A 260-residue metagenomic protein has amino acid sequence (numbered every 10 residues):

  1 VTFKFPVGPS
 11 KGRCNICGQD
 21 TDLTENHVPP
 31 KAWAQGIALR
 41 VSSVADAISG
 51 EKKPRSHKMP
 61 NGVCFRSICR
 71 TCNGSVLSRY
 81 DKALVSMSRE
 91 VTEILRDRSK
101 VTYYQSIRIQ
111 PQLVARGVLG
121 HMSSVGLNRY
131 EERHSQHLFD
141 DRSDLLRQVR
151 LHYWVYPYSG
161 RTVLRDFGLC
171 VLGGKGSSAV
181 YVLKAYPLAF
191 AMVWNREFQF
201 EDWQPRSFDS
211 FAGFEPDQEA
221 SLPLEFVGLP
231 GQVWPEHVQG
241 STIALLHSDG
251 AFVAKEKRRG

Functional and structural regions predicted by a protein language model:
V1-D81: An N-terminal structural lobe/cap that precedes and organizes the functional/catalytic core across diverse proteins
V1-V7, S56-R133: Catalytic cores of phosphodiester-bond-cleaving enzymes
C14-C17, V118, L183, F190-M192: Generic structural hydrophobic/aromatic packing signal, biased to beta-strands
I37-V41, T92-R96, D141: Short amphipathic alpha-helical patches
S42-A45, S88-E90, D202, S210-G213: Short, low-complexity, polar/charged sequence segments that are solvent-exposed and flexible
A47-P54, D97-V101, G168, S210-A212: Low-complexity, polar-biased intrinsically disordered regions enriched in Pro/Ser/Thr/Gly
G50-E51, N61, Y103-R108, D217-Q232: Low-complexity, flexible helical/coil segments
E131-G260: C-terminal, charged low-complexity interaction regions
